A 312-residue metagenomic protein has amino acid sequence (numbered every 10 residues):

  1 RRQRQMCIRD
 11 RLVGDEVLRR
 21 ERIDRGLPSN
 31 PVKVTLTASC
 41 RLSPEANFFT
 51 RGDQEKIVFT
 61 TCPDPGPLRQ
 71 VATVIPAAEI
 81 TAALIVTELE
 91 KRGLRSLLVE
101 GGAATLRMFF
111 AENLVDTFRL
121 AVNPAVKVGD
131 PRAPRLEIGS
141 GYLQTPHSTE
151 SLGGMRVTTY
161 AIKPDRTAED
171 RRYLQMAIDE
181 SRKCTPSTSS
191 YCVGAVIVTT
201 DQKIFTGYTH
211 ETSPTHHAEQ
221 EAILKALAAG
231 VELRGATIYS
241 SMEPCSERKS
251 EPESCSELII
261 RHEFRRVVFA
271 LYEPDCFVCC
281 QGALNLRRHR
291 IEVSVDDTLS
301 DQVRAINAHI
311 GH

Functional and structural regions predicted by a protein language model:
R1-Q5, R9-D24, A283-R287, I291-H312: Internal gly/pro-rich beta-alpha loop/helix module that stabilizes soluble enzyme cofactors or their anionic handles
R1-Q5, R9-Q175, E180-R182, T188 (+1 more regions): Enzymes that bind and transform nitrogen-containing heteroaromatic metabolites
S29, S189-V193, H216: Short, basic and Ser/Thr-rich N-terminal targeting/leader segments
I57, G194-V196, T237: Residues embedded in well-ordered beta-strands
T61-C62, M108-F110, K203-A305: Zn2+-dependent cytidine deaminase-like catalytic core
A125, E180, C184, A229 (+3 more regions): Change "in soluble alpha/beta enzymes" to "in soluble alpha/beta proteins
T158, C192-D201: Short beta-strand scaffold segments in enzyme catalytic cores
